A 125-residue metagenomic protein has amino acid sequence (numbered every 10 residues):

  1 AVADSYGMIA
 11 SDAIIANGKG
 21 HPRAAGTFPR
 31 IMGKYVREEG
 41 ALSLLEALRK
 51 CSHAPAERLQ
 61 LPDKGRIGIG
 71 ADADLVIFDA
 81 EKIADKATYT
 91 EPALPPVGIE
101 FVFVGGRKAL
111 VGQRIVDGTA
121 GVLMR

Functional and structural regions predicted by a protein language model:
A1-A80: His/Asp/Glu-enriched, well-ordered alpha-helical/loop segment that forms or immediately abuts the divalent-metal
A1-Y6, S11-D12, V76-V122: C-terminal cap of metal-dependent C-N hydrolases
